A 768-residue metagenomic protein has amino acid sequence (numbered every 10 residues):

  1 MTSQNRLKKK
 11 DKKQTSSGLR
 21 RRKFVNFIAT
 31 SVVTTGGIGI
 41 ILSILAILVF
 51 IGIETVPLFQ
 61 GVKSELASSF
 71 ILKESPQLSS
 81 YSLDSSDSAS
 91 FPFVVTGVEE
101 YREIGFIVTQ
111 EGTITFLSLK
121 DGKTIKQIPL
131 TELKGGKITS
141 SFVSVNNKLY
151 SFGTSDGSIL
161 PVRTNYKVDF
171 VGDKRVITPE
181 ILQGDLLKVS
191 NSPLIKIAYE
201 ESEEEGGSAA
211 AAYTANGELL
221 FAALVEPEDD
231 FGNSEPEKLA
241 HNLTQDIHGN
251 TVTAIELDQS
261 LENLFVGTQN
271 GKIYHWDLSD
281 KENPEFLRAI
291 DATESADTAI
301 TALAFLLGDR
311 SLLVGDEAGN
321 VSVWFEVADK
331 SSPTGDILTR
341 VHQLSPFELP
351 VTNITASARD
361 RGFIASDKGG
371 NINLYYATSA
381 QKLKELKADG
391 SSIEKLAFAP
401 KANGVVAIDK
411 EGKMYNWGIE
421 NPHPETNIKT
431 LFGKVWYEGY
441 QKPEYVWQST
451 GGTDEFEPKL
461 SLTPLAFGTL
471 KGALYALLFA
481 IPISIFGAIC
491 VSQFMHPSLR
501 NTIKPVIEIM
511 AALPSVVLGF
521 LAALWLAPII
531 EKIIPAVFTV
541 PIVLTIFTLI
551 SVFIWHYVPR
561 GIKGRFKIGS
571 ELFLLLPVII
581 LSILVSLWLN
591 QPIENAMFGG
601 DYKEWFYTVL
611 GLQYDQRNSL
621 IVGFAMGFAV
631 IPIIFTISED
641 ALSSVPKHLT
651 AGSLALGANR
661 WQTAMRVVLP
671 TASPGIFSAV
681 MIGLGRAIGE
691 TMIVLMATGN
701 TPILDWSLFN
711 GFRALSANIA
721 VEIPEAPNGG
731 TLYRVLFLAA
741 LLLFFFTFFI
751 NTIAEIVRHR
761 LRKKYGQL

Functional and structural regions predicted by a protein language model:
P57, L119-G122, R163-V176, A223-S234 (+4 more regions): Short loop/turn segments immediately following beta-strands, especially the blade-tip and inter-blade linker loops
R102-E103, N146-K148, G206-S208, S260-E262 (+3 more regions): Short coil/turn segments that connect the beta-strands within blades of beta-propeller domains
K459-A473, A527-F547, I562-I633: Loop-to-helix entry region at the N-terminal start of transmembrane alpha-helices in multi-pass membrane transporters
A476-I507, S551-P559, A754-K763: Transmembrane-helix boundary motif in ABC transporter permease subunits
P514, L656-G657, P670: Glycine/proline-centered hinge or cleavage motifs at structural transition points of membrane proteins
I550-G561, E639, S643, K647 (+2 more regions): C-terminal transmembrane helix and the adjacent membrane-cytosol boundary/short C-terminal tail of inner/organellar
T608-L612, V694-F744: Interhelical loop and adjacent transmembrane-helix boundary motif in polytopic membrane transport permeases
F635-I637, R660-L695: Transmembrane alpha-helices
